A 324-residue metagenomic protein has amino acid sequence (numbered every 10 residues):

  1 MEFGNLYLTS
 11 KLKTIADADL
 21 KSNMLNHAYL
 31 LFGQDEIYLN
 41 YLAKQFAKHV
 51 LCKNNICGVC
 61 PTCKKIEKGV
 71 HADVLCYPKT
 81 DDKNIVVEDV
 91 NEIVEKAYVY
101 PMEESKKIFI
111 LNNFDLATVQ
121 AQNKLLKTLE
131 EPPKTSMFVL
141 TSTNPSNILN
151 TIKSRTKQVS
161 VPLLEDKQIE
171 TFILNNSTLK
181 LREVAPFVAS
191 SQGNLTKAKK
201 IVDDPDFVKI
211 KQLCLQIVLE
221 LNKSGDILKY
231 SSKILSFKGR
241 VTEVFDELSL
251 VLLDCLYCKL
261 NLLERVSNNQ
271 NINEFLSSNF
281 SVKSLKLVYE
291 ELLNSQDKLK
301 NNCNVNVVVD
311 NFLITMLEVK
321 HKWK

Functional and structural regions predicted by a protein language model:
M1-H49, T62-K65, K134-T135, N144-V251 (+1 more regions): Charged, glycine-rich active-site and insertion segments that engage polyanionic ligands
M1-Q120: Clamp-loader machinery-focused feature within the broader ASCE/P-loop NTPase space
L31, L111, L125-L126, S142: Hydrophobic residues in beta-strands of the RecA-like P-loop NTPase core, especially within AAA+ ATPase
C76, L140, Q158-S160: Structural signal for conserved beta-strand scaffold positions within catalytic alpha/beta enzyme cores
E95, K127, N150, S154: Conserved adenine-binding aromatic site and its adjacent loop/helix in ATP-hydrolyzing domains
Y98, N123-L140: Conserved catalytic/switch belt of AAA+ P-loop NTPases
N112-T118, L126, E130, S146: Catalytic acidic motif of RecA-like/P-loop NTPases
